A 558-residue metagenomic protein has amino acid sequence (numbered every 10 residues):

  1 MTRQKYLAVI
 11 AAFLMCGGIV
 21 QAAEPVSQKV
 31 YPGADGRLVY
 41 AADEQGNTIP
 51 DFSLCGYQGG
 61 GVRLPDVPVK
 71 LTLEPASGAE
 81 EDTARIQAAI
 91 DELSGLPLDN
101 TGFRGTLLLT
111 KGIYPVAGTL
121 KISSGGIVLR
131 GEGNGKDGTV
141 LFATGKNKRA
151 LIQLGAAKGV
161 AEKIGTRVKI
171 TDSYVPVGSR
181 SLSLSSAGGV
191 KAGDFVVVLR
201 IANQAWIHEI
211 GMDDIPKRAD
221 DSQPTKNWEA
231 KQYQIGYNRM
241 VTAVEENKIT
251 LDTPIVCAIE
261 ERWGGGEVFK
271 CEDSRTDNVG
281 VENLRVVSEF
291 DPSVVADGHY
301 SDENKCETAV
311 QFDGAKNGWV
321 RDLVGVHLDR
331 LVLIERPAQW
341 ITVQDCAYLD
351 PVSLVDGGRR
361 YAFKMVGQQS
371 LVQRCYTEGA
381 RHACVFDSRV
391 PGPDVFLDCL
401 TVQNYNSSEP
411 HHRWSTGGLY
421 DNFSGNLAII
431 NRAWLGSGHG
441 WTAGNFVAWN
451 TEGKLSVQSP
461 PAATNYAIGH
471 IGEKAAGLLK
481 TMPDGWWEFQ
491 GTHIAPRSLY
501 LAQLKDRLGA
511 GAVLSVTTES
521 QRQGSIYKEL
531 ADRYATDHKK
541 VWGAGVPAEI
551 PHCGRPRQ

Functional and structural regions predicted by a protein language model:
M1-V9: Bacterial N-terminal signal peptides that target proteins for export
A8-G18: Bacterial N-terminal signal peptides
C16-H299, Y466-Q558: Extracellular "leader-to-stem" segments immediately downstream of a signal peptide or signal-anchor in secreted/lumenal
L109, Y114, L120, L141 (+13 more regions): Long, contiguous hydrophobic alpha-helical segments, chiefly transmembrane helices and signal peptides
T119-S123, K136-K158, S183, F269-S274 (+8 more regions): Glycine-rich beta-solenoid repeat tracts in large extracellular/virion proteins
G126, E132, D277-S288, K316-H327 (+5 more regions): Right-handed parallel beta-helix
D194, R200-W228, Q234-N238, T242-A243 (+2 more regions): Right-handed parallel beta-helix
S415-L419, S424, S437-Y500: C-terminal, active-site-flanking charged/polar segments
